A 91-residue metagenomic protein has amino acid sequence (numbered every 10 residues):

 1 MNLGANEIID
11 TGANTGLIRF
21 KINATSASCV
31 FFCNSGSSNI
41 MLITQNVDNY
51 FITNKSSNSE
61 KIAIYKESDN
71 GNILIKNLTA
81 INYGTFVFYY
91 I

Functional and structural regions predicted by a protein language model:
M1-C29, S37-S38, N58: Surface-exposed ligand/attachment interfaces on beta-rich extracellular proteins
N2-G12, I52-D69, Y90: Beta-sandwich interaction modules
A13-L17, S35-S37, N46, S68-G71: Short, solvent-exposed coil/turn segments at beta-strand boundaries
K21-N23, K76, Y89: A generic structural motif
A27, G71-I73: Hydrophobic residues embedded in beta-strands of well-ordered beta-sheets
A27-E60: Terminal beta-strand-rich extracellular "head" domains that mediate receptor/glycan or other ligand binding
N54, K66, I75-N77, N82: Asparagine-centered strand-capping/turn motif at beta-strand->loop junctions
T79-I91: Extended Gly/Ser/Thr-rich low-complexity repeat segments, especially those forming or decorating extracellular
